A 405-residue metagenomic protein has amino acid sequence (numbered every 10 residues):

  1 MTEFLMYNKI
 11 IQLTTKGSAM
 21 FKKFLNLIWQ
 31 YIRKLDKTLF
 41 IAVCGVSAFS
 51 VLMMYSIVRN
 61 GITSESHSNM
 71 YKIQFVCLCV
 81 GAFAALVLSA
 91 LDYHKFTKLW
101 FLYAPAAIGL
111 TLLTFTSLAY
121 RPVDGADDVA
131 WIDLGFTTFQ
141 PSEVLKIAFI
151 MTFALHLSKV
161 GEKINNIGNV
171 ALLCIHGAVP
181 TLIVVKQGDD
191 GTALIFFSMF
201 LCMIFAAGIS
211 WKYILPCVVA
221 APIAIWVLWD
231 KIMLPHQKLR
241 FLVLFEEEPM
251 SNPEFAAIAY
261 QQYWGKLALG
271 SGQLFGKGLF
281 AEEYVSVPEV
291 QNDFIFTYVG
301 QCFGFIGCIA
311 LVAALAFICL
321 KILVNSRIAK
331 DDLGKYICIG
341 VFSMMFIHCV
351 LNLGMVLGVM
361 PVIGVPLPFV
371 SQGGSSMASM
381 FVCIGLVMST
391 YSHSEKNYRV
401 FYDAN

Functional and structural regions predicted by a protein language model:
K9, G17, F21-I41, G45 (+6 more regions): Membrane-helix boundary/helix-loop-helix interface segments in multi-pass membrane proteins
V76-A84, C302-L320: Hydrophobic alpha-helical transmembrane segments
F83, F101-I108, N165-V185, D190-D230 (+1 more regions): Hydrophobic alpha-helical segments of polytopic membrane proteins
L91, T152, I232, H236 (+4 more regions): Transmembrane alpha-helix boundary/anchor motif
G125-W131, L215-A310, K330-G334: Hydrophobic, glycine- and aromatic-enriched re-entrant/interface helices and adjoining loop segments
F200-Y213, E283-G307, V365-A378: Interfacial segments of multi-pass membrane proteins
N325-I363: Loop-to-helix entry and N-terminal half of a specific, functionally important transmembrane alpha helix in multi-pass
